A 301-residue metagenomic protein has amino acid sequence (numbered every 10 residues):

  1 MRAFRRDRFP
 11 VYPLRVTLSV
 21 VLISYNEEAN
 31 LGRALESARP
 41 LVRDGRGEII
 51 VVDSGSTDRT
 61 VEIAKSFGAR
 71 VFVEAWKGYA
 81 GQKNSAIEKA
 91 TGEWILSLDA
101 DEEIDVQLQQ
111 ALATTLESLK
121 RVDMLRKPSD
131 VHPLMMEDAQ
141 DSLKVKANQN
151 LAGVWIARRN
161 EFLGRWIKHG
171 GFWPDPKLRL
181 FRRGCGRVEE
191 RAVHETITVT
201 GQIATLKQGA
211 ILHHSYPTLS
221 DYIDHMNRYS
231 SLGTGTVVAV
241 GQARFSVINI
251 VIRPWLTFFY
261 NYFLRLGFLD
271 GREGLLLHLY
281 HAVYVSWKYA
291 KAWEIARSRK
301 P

Functional and structural regions predicted by a protein language model:
T17-S19, E48: Cell-envelope/extracellular polymer assembly enzymes that use nucleotide-activated donors
L22, E27-L41: Short, well-formed alpha-helical segments that are part of the catalytic scaffolds of diverse glycosyltransferases
G32-R33, D58-F67, Q107: Acidic helix N-cap motif at the loop->helix transition within catalytic regions of sugar-transfer enzymes
S37, L41, I49, D53-E62 (+1 more regions): A conserved acidic beta->alpha catalytic loop
R59, A80, L98-T115: Acidic donor-binding/catalytic loop of UDP-sugar-dependent glycosyltransferases, especially processive GT2
V61-K89, V122-P128: Conserved donor nucleotide-binding strand/loop of the catalytic core
N84-I87, V106-R299: Catalytic-site signature of metal-activated, phosphate-bearing donor transferases, centered on the GT-A/GT-A-like
I95: Short aromatic/hydrophobic "clamp" motif used to bind/position activated sugar donors
